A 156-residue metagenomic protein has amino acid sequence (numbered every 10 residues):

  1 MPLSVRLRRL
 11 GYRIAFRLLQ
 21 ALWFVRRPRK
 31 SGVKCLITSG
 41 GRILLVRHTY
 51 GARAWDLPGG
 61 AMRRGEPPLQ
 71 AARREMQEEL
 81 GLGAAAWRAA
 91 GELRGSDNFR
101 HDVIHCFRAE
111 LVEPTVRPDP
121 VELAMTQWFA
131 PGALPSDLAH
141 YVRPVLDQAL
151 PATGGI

Functional and structural regions predicted by a protein language model:
M1-K34: Acidic, metal-coordinating catalytic segment for phosphate/diphosphate chemistry, firing primarily on the Nudix
R29, R53, A85, H101-V103: Residue-level preference for beta-strand/loop junctions
S31-V33, G41, D102-H105, A124: Change "...and in nucleic-acid phosphodiester-cleaving endonucleases..." to "...and in nucleic-acid processing enzymes
V33, T38-E78: Conserved Nudix-box catalytic region and its N-terminal flanking loop in Nudix hydrolases and closely related
I37, L45, R108-A109, W128: Conserved hydrophobic "DFG−1" position in protein kinase catalytic cores
R53, P120-I156: Nudix hydrolase/Nudix homology domain
G83-E92: A short coil-to-beta-strand element that immediately follows conserved catalytic motifs
L93-R117, Q127, V142-V145, A149-L150: Active-site-adjacent beta-strand/loop module that shapes the phosphate/pyrophosphate-binding cleft
